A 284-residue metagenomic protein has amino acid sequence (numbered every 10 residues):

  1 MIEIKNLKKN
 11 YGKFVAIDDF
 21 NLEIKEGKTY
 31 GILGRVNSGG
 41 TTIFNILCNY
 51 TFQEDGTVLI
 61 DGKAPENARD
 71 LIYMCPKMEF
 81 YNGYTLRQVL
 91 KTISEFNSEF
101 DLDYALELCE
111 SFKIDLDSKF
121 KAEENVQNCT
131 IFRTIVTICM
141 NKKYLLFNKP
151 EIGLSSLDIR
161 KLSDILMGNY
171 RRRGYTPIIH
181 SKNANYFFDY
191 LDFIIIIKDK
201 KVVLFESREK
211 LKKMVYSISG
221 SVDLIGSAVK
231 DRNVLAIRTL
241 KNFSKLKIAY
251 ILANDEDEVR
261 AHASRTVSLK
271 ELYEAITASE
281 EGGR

Functional and structural regions predicted by a protein language model:
I2, I17-D19: Conserved structural motif at the start of ABC-family nucleotide-binding domains
L33-R35: The feature captures the beta-strand-to-loop junction immediately N-terminal to the Walker
C48: Helix-to-loop junction immediately C-terminal to a conserved catalytic motif
D55-A68: Conserved ABC transporter NBD signature motif
C75-F132: ABC-family P-loop ATPase nucleotide-binding domains
A184-D189: A short, surface-exposed alpha-helical micro-motif characterized by mixed small hydrophobic and charged/polar residues
A236, F243-R284: C-terminal coupling/interaction segments
